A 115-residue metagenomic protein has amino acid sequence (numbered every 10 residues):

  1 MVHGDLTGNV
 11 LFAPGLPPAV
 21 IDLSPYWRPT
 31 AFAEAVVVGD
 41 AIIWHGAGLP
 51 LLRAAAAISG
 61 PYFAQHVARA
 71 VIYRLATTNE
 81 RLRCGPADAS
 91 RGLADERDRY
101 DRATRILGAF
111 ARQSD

Functional and structural regions predicted by a protein language model:
M1-T7: Catalytic-loop of the protein kinase fold
T7-A13: Conserved protein-kinase catalytic-loop segment immediately C-terminal to the catalytic Asp of the HRD motif
A13-A56, G60-F63: Active-site Asp-x-Gly
L51-R81: A structured, mid-to-C-terminal "fold-capping" secondary-structure block
N79-D115: ATP/Mg2+ or Mg2+-diphosphate-binding catalytic cores that bind nucleotide phosphates or diphosphates via glycine-rich
